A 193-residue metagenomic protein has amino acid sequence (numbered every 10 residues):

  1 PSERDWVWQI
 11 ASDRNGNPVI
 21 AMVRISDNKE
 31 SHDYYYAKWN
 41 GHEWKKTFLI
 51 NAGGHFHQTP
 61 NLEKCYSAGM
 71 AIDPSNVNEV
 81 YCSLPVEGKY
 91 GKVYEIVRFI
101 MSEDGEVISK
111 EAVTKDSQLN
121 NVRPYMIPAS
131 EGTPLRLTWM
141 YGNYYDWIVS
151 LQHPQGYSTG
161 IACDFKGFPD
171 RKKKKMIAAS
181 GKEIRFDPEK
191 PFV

Functional and structural regions predicted by a protein language model:
P1-V193: Extracellular, repeat-based ectodomains that mediate carbohydrate processing or recognition
